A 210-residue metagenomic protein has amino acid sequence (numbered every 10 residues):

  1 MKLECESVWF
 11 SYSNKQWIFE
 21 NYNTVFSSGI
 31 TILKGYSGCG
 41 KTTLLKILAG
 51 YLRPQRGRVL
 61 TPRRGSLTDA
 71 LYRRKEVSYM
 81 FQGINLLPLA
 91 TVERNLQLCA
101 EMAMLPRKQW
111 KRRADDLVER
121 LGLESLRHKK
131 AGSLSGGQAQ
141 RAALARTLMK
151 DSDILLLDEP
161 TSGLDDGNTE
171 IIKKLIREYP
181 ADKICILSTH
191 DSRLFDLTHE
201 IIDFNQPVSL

Functional and structural regions predicted by a protein language model:
A49: Helix-to-loop junction immediately C-terminal to a conserved catalytic motif
R64-S78, Y179: ABC ATPase NBD coupling module
A90-M102: Q-loop/switch helix immediately C-terminal to the Walker
Q97, K108-L126: Conserved ABC ATPase "signature" region
K130-L134, Q138: Conserved ABC ATPase signature
L155-E159: Catalytic Walker B motif of ABC-type/P-loop ATPase nucleotide-binding domains
D166-G167: Helix N-cap at the start of a conserved alpha-helix in ABC-type nucleotide-binding domains
